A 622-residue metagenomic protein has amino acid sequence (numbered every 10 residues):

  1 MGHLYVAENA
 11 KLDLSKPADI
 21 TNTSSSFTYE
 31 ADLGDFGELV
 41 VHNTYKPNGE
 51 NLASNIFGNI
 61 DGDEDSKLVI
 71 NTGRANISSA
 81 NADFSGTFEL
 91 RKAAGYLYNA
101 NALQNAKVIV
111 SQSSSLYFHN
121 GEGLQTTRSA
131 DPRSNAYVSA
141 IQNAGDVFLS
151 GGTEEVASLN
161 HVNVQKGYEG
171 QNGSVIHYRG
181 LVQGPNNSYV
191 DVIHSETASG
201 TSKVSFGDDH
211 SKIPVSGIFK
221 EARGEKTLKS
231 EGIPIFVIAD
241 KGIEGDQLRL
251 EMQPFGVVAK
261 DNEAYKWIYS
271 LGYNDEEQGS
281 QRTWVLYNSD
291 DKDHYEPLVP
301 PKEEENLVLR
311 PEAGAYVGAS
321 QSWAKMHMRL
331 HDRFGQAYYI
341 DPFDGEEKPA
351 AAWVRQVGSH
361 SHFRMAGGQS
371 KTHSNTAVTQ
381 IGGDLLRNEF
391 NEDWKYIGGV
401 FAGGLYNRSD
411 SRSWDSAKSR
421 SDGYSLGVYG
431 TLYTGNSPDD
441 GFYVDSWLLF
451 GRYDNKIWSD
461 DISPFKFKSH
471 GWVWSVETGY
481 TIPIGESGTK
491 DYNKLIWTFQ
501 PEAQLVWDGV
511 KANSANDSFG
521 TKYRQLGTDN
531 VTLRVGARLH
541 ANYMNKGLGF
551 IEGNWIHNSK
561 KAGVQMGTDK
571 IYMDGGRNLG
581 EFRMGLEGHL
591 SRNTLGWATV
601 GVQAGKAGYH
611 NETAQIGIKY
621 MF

Functional and structural regions predicted by a protein language model:
M1-V6, K16-A18, N22-I109, T197-S205 (+1 more regions): Extracellular repeat-rich scaffold modules on cell surfaces
K16, L39, D65-L68, D83-S85 (+2 more regions): Extracellular beta-strand/loop-rich repeat segments of large surface/secreted proteins
H42-N43, E64, H177-G180, S205-D393: Outer-membrane translocation/initiation segment of Type V secreted surface proteins
V156-V162, V192-I193, T227-G242, S487 (+6 more regions): Outer-membrane beta-barrel translocator/pore domains, especially the C-terminal barrels of Gram-negative outer-membrane
I235-F236, A352-W353, I397-G403, V444-L448 (+2 more regions): Extended hydrophobic secondary-structure segments that form protein cores and membrane-embedded regions
H294-K490, T599-Q615: Outer membrane beta-barrel translocator domains of Type V secretion systems
E347-P349, N391-K395, S437-G441, K494-T498 (+3 more regions): Strand-connecting loop/turn motifs
G427, S518-F622: Outer membrane beta-barrel transmembrane domains
